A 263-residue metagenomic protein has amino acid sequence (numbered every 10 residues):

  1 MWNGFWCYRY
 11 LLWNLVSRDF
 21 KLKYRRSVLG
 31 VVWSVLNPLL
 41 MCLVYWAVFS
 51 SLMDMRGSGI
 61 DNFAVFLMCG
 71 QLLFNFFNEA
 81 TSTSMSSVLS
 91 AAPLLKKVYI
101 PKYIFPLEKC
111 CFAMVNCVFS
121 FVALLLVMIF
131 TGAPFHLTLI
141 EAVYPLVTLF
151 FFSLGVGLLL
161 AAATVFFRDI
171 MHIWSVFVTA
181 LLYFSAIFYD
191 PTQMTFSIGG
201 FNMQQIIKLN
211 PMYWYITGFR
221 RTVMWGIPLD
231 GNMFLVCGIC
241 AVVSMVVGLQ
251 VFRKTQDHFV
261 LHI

Functional and structural regions predicted by a protein language model:
M1-I263: Hydrophobic transmembrane alpha-helices and immediately adjacent juxtamembrane helices of multi-pass inner-membrane
